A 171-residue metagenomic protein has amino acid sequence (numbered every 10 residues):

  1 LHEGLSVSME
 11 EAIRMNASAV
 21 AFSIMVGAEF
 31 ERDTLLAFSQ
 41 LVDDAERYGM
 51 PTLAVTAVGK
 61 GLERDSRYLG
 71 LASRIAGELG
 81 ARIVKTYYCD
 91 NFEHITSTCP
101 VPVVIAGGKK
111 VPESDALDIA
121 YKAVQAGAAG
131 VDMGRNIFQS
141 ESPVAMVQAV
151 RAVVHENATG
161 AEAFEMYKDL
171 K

Functional and structural regions predicted by a protein language model:
L1-I105, K110-M133, A152, A158-A163: Alpha/beta enzyme core
D115-L117, E141-V150: Histidine/acidic-residue-rich catalytic or RNA/ligand-binding cores of hydrolases and nuclease-related proteins
A128-G130, F138-P143: Substrate-binding cleft of secreted/luminal carbohydrate-active enzymes
R135-Q139, K168: A short, acidic, flexible beta-alpha connecting loop/helix-capping segment that sits on the rim of active
E162-K171: C-terminal accessory extensions appended to soluble enzyme cores
